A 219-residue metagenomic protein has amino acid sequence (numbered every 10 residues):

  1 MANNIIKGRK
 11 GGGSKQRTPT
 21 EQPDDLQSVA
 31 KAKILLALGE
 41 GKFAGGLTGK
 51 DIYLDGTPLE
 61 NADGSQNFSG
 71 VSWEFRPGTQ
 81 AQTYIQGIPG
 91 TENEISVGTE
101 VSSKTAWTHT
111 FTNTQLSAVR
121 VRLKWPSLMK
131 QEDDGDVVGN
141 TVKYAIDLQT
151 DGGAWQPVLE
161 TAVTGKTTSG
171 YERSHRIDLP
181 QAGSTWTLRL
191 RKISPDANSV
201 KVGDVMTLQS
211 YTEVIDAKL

Functional and structural regions predicted by a protein language model:
M1-L219: Polar, S/T/G-rich
